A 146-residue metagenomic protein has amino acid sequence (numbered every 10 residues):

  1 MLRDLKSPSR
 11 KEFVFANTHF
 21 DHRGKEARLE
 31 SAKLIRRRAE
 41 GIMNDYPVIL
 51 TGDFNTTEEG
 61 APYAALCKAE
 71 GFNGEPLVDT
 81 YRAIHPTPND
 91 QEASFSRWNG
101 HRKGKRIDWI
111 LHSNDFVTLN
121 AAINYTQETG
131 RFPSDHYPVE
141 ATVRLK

Functional and structural regions predicted by a protein language model:
M1-A16, F20, I123: Structured beta-strand-rich core segments of catalytic domains in phosphoester-bond hydrolases
F13-V14, P47-I49: Structural motif
T18-F20, D53-F54, Y137: Active-site metal-binding loops of divalent metal-dependent hydrolases
T18-R28: Surface-exposed cleft-lining segments at the edges of enzyme active sites
E26, E30, A39-V48, T56-K146: Metal-dependent phosphoester-hydrolase catalytic domains
